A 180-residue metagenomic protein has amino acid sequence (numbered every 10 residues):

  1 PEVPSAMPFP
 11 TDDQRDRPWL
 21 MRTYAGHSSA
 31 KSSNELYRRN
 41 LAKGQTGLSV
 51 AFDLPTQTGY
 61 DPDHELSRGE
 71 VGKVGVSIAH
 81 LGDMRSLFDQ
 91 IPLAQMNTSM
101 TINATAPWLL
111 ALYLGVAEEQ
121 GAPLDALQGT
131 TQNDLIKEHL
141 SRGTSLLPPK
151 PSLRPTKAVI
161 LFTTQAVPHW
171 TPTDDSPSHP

Functional and structural regions predicted by a protein language model:
P1-P180: Catalytic alpha/beta active-site cores
